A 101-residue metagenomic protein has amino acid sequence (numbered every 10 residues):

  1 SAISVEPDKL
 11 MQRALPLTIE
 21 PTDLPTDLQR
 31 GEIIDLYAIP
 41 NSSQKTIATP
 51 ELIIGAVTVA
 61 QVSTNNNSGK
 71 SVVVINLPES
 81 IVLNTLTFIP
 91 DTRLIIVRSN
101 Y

Functional and structural regions predicted by a protein language model:
S1-Y101: Mature, extracytoplasmic segments of signal peptide-bearing proteins
